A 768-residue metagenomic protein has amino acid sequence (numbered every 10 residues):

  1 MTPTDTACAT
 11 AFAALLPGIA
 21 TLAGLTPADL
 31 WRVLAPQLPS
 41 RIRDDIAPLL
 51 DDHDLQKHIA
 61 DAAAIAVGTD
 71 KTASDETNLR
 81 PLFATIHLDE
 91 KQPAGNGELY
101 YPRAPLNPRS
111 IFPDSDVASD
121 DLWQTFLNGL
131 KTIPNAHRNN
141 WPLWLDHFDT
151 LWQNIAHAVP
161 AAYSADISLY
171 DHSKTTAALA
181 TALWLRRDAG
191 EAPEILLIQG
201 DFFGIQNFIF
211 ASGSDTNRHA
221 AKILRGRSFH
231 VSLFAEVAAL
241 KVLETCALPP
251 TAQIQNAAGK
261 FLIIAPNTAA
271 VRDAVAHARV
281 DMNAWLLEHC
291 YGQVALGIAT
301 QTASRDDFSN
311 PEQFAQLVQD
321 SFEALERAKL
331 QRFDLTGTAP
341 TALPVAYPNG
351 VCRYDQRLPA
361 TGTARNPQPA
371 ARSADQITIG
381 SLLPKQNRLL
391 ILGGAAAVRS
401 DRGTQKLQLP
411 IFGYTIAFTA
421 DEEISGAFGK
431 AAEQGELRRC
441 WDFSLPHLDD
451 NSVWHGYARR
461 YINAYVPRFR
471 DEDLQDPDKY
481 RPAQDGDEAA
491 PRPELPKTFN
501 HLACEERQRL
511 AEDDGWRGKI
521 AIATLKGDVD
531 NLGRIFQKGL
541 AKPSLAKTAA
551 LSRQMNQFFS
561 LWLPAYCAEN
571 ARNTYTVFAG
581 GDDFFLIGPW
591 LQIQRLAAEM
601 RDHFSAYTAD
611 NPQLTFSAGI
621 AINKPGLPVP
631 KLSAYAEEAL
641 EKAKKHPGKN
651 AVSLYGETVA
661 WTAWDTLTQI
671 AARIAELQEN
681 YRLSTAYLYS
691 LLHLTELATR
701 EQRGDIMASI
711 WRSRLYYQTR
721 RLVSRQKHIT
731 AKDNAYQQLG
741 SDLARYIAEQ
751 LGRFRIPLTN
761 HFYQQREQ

Functional and structural regions predicted by a protein language model:
M1-P625, V629-Q768: Regulatory/sensor and coupling segments of signal-transduction and defense proteins
